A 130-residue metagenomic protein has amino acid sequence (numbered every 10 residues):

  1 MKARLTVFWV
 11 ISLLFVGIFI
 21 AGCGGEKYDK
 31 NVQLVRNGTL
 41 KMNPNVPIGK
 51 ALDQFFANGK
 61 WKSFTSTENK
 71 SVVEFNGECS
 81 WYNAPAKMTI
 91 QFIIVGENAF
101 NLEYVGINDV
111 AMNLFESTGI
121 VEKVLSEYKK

Functional and structural regions predicted by a protein language model:
M1-W9: Bacterial N-terminal signal peptides that target proteins for export
V10-G17: Hydrophobic membrane-insertion alpha-helices, especially the h-region of bacterial N-terminal signal peptides
C23-K130: Cystatin/cathelin-like cysteine-protease inhibitor module
